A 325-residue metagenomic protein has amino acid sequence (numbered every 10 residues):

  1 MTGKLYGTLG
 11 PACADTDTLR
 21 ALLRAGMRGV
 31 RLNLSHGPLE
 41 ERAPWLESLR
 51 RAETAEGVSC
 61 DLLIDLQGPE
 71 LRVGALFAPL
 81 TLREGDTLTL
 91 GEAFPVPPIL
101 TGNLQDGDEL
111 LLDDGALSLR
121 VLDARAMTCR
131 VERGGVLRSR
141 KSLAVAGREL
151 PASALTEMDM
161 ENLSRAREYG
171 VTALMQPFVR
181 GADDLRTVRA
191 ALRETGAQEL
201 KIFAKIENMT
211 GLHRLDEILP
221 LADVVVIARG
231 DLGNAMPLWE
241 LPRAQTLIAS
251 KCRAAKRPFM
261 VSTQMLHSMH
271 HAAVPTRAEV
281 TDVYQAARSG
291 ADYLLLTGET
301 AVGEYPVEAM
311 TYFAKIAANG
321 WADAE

Functional and structural regions predicted by a protein language model:
M1-E325: Non-catalytic helical/linker scaffolds that mediate oligomerization, partner binding, and domain coupling around large
